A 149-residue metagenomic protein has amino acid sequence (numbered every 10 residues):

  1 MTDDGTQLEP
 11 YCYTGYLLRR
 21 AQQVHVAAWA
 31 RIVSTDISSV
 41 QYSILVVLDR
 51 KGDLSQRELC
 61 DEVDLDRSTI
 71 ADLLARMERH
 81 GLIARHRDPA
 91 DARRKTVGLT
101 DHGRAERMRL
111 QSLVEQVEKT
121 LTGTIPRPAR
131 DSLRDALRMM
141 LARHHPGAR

Functional and structural regions predicted by a protein language model:
M1-D36, D101: N-terminal leader segment of winged-helix/HTH proteins
M1-L8, R127-R149: C-terminal regulatory/oligomerization modules of transcriptional regulators
R19-Q22, V46-R50, Q111: Short, locally clustered residues in the helix-turn-helix/winged-helix DNA-binding domain
V26, D53, A75-R138: Charged, amphipathic alpha-helical coiled-coil/dimerization segments
V40, Q56-R57, S68, A75 (+1 more regions): Residues within helix-turn-helix
C60: The alpha-helix within a helix-turn-helix
